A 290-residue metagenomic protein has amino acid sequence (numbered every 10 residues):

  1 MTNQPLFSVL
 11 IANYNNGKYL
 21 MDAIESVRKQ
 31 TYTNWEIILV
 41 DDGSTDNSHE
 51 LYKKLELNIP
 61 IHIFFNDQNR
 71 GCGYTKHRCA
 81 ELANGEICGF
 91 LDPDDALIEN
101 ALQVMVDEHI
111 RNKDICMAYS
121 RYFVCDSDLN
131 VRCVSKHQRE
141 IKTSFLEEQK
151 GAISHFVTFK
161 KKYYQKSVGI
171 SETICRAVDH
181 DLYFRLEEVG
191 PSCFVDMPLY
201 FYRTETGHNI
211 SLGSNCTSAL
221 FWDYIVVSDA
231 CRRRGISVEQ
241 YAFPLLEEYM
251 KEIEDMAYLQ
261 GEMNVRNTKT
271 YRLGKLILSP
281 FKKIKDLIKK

Functional and structural regions predicted by a protein language model:
M1-S26: N-proximal low-complexity "stem/linker" segments adjacent to membrane-targeting elements
Q4-F7, R28-L39, N47, I59-H62: Short loop->beta transition adjacent to catalytic acidic/histidine clusters or analogous donor-positioning motifs
S26, T33, D41-E50, Q68 (+1 more regions): A conserved acidic beta->alpha catalytic loop
N66-A83: Glycine-rich, basic loop-to-helix element that forms the pyrophosphate-binding segment of sugar-nucleotide handling
C88: Short aromatic/hydrophobic "clamp" motif used to bind/position activated sugar donors
N100-R132: Conserved donor NDP-sugar-binding/catalytic core segment of glycosyltransferases
Q138-D223: Conserved nucleotide-sugar donor-binding catalytic segment
W222-D223, R232-K290: Boundary detector for helix-to-coil junctions that initiate low-complexity/charged tails
